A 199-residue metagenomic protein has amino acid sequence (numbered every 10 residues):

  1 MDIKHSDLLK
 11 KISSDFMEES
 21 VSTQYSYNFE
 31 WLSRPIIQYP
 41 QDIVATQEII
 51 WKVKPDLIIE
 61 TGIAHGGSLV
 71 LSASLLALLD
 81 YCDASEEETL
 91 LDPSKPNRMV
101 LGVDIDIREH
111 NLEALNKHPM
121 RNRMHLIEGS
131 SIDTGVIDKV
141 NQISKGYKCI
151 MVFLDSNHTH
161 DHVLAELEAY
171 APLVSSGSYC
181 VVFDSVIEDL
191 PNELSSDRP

Functional and structural regions predicted by a protein language model:
M1-V44: Mobile, glycine- and charge-enriched loop segments and immediately flanking short secondary-structure elements within
L32-R34, I43-P199: S-adenosylmethionine/decaboxylated-SAM
